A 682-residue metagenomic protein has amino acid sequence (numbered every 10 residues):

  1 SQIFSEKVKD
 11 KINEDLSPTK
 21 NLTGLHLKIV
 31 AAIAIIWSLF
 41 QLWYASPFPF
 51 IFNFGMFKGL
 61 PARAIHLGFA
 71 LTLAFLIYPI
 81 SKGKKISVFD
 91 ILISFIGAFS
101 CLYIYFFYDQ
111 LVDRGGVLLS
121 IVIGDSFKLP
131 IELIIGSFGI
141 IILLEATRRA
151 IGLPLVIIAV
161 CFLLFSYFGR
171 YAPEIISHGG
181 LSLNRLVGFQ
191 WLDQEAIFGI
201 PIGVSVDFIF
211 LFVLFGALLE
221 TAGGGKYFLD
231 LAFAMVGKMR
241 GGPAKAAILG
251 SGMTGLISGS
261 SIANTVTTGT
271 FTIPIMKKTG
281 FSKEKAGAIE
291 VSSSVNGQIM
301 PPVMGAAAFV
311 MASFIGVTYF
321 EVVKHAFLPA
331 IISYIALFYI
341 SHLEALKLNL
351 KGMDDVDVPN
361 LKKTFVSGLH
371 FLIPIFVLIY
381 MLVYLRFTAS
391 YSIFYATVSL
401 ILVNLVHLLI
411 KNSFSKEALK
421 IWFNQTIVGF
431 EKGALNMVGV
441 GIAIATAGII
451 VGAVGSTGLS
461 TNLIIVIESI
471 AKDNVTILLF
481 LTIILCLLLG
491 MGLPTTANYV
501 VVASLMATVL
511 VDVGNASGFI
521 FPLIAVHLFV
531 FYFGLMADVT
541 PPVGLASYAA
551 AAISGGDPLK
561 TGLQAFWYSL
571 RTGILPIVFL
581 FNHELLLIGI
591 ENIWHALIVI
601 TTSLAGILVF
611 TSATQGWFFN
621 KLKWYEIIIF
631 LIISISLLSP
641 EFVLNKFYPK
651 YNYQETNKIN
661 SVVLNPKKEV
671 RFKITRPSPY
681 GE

Functional and structural regions predicted by a protein language model:
S1-F127, L133-S137, S634, L638: Conserved, well-structured core domains of diverse proteins
S1-L25, A34-I35, K324-N436, Y548-L638 (+1 more regions): Long, contiguous bundles of hydrophobic transmembrane helices that form the permeation core of multi-pass
L129-I134, E195-F208, M235-A247, T279-K285 (+5 more regions): Membrane-interfacial loop-to-helix junctions in multi-pass transporters
L144-G179, I200-P201, A222, K226 (+4 more regions): Flexible hinge motifs at transmembrane-helix junctions and intramembrane kinks/re-entrant loops in multi-pass membrane
E145, A150, V160-A172, L183 (+5 more regions): Core transmembrane alpha-helical segments of multi-pass membrane transporters/permeases
F215-L218, M253-T254, V295-M300, A443 (+6 more regions): Hydrophobic transmembrane alpha-helices
L229-G297, V303-A308, G316, T495-G534 (+1 more regions): Hydrophobic transmembrane alpha-helices that form the pore/transport pathway of multi-pass ion and small-solute
A516-F519, F642-E682: Low-complexity, proline/glycine-enriched hydrophobic segments characteristic of transmembrane helices
